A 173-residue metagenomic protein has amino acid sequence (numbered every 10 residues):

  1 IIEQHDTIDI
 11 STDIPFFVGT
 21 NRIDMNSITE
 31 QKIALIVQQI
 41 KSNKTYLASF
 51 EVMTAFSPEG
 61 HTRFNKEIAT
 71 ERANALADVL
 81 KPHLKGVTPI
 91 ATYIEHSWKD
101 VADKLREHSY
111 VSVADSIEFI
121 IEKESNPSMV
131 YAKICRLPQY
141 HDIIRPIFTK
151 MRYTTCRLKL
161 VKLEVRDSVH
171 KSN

Functional and structural regions predicted by a protein language model:
I1-A48, R136-N173: Periplasmic peptidoglycan-binding/tethering modules of Gram-negative envelope proteins
N21, A55-P58: Short connector loops/turns at beta-strand edges and beta->alpha or beta->beta junctions
S57-C156: Periplasmic OmpA-like peptidoglycan-binding domain that tethers envelope proteins to the cell wall
